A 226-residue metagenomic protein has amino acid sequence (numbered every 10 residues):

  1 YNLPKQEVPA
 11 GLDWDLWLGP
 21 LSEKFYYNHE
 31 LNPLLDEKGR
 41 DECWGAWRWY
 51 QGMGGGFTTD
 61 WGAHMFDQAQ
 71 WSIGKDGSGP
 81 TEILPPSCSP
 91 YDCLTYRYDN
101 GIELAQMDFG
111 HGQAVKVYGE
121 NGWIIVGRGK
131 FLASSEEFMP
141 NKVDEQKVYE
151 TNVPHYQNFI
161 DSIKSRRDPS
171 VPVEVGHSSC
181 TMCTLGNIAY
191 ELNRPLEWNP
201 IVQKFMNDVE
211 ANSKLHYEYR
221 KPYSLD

Functional and structural regions predicted by a protein language model:
Y1-E174, S178-D226: Contiguous beta-strand/loop segments that form the cofactor/metal-binding neighborhood of enzyme cores
